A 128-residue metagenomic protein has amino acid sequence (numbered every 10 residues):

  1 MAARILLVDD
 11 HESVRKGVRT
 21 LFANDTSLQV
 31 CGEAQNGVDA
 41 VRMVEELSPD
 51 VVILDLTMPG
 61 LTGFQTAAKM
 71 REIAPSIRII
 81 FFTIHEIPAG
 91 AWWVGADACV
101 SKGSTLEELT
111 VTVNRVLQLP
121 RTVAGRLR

Functional and structural regions predicted by a protein language model:
D9, D55: Active-site residues of response regulator receiver
E12-G32: Two-component/phosphorelay signaling modules centered on CheY-like receiver
N36-D39, T62-Q65: Acidic catalytic/metal-coordinating carboxylates
L47-I53: Active-site beta3 strand of CheY-like receiver
M58: Receiver (REC) domain active-site loop signature in two-component systems and cognate sites in sensor histidine kinases
G63, W92-V100: As written
S104-L117, R121, G125: C-terminal output helix
